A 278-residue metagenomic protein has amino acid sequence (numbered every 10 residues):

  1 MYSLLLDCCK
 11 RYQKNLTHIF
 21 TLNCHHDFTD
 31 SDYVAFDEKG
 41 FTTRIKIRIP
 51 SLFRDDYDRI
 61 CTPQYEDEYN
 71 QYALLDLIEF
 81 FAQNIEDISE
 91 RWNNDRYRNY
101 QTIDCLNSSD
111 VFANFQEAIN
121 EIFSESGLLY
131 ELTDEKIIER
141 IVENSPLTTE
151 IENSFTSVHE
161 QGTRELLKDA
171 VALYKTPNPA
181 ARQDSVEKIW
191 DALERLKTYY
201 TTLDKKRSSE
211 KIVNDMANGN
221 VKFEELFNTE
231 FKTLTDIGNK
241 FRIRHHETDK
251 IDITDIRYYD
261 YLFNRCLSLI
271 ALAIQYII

Functional and structural regions predicted by a protein language model:
S3, Y12, R207-I278: Long, charged low-complexity segments
L5-K10, K14-G162: Internal, Lys/Arg-enriched amphipathic helical interaction segments that engage polyanionic partners
D56, C61-E66, L77-E86, Y174 (+6 more regions): Generic structural signal for hydrophobic core residues of well-folded globular domains
I60-P63, Q101, E152, L167 (+4 more regions): Generic, low-specificity signal for short hydrophobic/alpha-helical stretches with a mild N-terminal bias, encompassing
Q71, S109, E152-E160, P179-V186 (+2 more regions): Amphipathic, non-membrane alpha-helical segments in soluble helical-bundle scaffolds
A82, A170, S185, I189-A192 (+4 more regions): Small-side-chain structural scaffolding
S89-R96, F123-Y130, D134, N178 (+5 more regions): Long, hydrophobic, amphipathic alpha-helical segments used as structural scaffolds
E117-I212, E224: Amphipathic alpha-helical interface elements
